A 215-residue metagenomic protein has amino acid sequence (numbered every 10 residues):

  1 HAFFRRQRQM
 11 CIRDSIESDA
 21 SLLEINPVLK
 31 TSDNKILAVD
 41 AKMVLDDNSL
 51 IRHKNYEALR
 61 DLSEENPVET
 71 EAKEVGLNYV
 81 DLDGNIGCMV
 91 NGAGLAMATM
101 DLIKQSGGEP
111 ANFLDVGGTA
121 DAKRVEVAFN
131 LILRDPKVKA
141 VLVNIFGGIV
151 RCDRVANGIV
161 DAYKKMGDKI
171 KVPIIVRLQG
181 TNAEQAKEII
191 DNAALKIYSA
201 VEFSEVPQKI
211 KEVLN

Functional and structural regions predicted by a protein language model:
H1-R8, I12: Single conserved hydrophobic/aromatic residue that forms the stacking wall/gate of nucleotide- or nucleobase-binding
R5, E17-P27, T70-G76, E109-L114 (+1 more regions): Flexible, glycine/charged-enriched surface loops at secondary-structure junctions
I16-M43: Conserved metal-phosphate-binding beta-hairpin within the catalytic cores of diverse ATP-dependent phosphoryl-transfer
N48-M89: A contiguous, basic/glycine-rich beta-loop/short-helix subdomain that forms a polymer-engagement track
C88, A96-V127: Short glycine-cluster motifs
G118-V155: A structural-propensity feature for long, helix-poor, extended segments
M166-N215: Peripheral docking tails and interdomain loops at the edges of cofactor- or intermediate-handling domains
